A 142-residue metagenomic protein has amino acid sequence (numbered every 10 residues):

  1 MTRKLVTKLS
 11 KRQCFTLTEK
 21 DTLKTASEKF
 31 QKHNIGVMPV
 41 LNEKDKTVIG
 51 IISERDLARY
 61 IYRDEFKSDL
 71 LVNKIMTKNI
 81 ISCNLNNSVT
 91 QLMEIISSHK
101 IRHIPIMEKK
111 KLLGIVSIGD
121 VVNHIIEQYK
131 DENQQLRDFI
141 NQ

Functional and structural regions predicted by a protein language model:
M1-G36, I140-Q142: A contiguous, well-structured "functional interface" segment within a domain
M1-R12, S53-S97, I118-Q142: Tandem CBS (Bateman) regulatory domains
M1-T2, T18, K29, K46-V48 (+3 more regions): Short, flexible segments with low predicted structural confidence
Q13-T16, T47-V48, S82, K111: Short, flexible active-site loop motifs that bind/organize anionic cofactors or intermediates
F15-T18, T22, I49, S53 (+1 more regions): Alpha-helix N-cap/loop-to-helix boundary motif
L17-N34, L41, S82-K100, M107: The conserved cystathionine-beta-synthase
T25-E28, M76-N79, H99-G114, F139-Q142: Short flexible/disordered coil segments
F30-H33, M38-R55, I96, I104-G119: A glycine-centered beta-loop-beta connector
